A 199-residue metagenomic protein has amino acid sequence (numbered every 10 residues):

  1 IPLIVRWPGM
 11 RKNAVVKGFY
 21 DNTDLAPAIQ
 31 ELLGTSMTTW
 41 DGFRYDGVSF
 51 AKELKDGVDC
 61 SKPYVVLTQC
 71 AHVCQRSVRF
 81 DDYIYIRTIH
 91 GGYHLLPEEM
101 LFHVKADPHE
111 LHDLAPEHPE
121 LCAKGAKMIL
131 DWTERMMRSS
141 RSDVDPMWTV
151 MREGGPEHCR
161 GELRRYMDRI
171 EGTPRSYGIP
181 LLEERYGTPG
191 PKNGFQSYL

Functional and structural regions predicted by a protein language model:
I1-C60, R76: Substrate-binding rim/cap in mid-to-C-terminal beta-strand-loop elements of soluble/periplasmic
R11-A14, H109-D113: Short small-residue beta-strand/loop micro-motif enriched in glycine and branched aliphatics
Y20-P27, Y45-V48, F80, E99 (+3 more regions): A structural signal for well-ordered alpha-helical segments within the folded catalytic domains of diverse enzymes
A26-Q30, G34, A51, K55 (+4 more regions): Non-transmembrane alpha-helical segments in soluble domains of secreted/periplasmic/extracellular proteins
Y64-Q69, I86-R87: Short beta-strand segments
A71-V73: Short beta-strand-initiation
Q75-R76, D81-M100: Low-complexity, glycine/alanine/valine/leucine- and proline-rich hydrophobic stretches
L114-L199: Long, internal low-complexity/basic segments
